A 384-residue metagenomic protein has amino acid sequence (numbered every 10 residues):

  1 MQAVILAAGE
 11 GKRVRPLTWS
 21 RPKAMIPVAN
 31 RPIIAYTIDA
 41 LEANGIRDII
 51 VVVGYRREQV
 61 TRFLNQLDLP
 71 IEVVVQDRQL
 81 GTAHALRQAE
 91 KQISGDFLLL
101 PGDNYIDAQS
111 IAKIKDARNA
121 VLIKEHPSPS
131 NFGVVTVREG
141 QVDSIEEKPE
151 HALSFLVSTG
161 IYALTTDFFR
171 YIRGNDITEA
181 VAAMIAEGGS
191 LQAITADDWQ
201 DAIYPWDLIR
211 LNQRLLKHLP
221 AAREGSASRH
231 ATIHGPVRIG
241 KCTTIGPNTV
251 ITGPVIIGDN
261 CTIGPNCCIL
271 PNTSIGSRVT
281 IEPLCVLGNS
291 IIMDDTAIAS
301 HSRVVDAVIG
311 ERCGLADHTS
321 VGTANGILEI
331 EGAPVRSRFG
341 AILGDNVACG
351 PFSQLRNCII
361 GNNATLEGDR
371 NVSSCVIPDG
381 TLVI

Functional and structural regions predicted by a protein language model:
Q2-I5, R13, P27, R31-P101 (+1 more regions): Conserved N-terminal catalytic core of the sugar/cofactor nucleotidyltransferase
G11-P16, S130: Short N-terminal binding/cap micro-motifs at the start of the first secondary-structure element
W19-A24: Short alpha-helical oligomerization interface
L98, I111-K115, P127, T136-A221: Catalytic-core segments of class I nucleotidyltransferases/pyrophosphorylases that form NMP-activated intermediates
N104-D107: A short, conserved beta-strand element in the Rossmann-like catalytic core that flanks the donor/metal-binding loop
A120-S128: Beta-strand->loop->alpha-helix junctions that form or flank phosphate-binding loops in nucleotide-handling enzymes
R170-G174, I185-R278, V286, L343-N346: Extended, small-residue-rich solenoid/repeat segments and analogous flexible loops that form exposed scaffolds
E282-I384: Glycine-rich hexapeptide-repeat left-handed beta-helix
